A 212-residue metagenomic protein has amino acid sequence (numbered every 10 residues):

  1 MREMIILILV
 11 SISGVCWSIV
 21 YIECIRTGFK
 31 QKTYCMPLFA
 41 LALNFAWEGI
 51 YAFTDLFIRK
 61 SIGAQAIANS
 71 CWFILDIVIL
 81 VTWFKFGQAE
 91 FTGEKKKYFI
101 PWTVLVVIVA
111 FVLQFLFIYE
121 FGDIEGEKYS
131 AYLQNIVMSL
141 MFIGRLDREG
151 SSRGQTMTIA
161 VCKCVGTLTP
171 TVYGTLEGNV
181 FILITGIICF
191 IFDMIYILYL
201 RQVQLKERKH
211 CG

Functional and structural regions predicted by a protein language model:
R2-G212: Alpha-helical membrane-protein topology signature
